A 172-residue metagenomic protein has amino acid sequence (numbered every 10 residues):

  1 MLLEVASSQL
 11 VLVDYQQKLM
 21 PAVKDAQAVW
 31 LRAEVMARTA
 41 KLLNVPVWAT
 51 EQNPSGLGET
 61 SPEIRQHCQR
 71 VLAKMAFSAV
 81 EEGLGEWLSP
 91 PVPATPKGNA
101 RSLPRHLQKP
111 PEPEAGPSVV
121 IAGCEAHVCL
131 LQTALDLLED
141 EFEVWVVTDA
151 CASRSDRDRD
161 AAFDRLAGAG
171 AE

Functional and structural regions predicted by a protein language model:
M1-E4: Short amphipathic alpha-helices and their capping/turn segments at secondary-structure boundaries
S8-Y15: N-terminal nucleotide-binding beta1-loop-alpha1 segment
Q17-A22: Short acidic, Gly/Ser-rich segments with clustered Asp/Glu that frequently serve as metal-coordination loops in enzyme
V23-K24, W30-T133: Active-site alpha/beta core segments
P62-E63, S155-A169: Active-site-proximal loop->helix
G123, E141-D156: A short glycine-rich beta-strand->turn/loop micro-motif centered on a GG-aromatic cluster
L138: Gly/Ala-rich phosphate-binding loop of Rossmann-like dinucleotide-binding domains, activating on the conserved
